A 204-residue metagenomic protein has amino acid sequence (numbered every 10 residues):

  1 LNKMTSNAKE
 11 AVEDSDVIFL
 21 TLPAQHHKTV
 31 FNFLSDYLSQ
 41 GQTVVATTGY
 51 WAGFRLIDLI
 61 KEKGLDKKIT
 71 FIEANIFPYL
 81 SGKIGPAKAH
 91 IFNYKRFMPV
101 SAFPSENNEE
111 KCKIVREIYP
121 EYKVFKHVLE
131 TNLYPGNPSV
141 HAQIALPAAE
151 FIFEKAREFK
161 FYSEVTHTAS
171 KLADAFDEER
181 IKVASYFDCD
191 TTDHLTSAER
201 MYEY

Functional and structural regions predicted by a protein language model:
L1-D14, R55: Conserved N-terminal Rossmann-fold NAD(P) cofactor-binding segment
A8, T48, N75, P104 (+1 more regions): Residues at the C-termini of beta-strands that transition into short coil/loop
D16-F19: N-terminal Rossmann-like NAD(P) cofactor-binding module of classical short-chain dehydrogenase/reductase
A24-G85: Rossmann-like NAD(P)(H) cofactor-binding subdomain of soluble oxidoreductases
K63, E117-Y122, F176-E179, V183-F187: Change "in soluble alpha/beta enzymes" to "in soluble alpha/beta proteins
P78-F176: Substrate/ligand-engaging "lid" and interaction regions
D177-Y204: Small-residue-rich helix-loop
